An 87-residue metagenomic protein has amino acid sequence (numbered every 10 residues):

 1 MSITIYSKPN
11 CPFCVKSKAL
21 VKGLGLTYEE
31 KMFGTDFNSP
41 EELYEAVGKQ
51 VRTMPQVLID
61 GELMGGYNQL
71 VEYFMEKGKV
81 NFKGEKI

Functional and structural regions predicted by a protein language model:
M1-E30: Local sequence-structure signature of Cys/Sec-based thiol-disulfide redox active-site neighborhoods
P12, N38, G65: Short alpha-helical
V15, A19, E41, E72: Alpha-helical elements of the RecA-like P-loop NTPase motor core of helicases
E29, V51-R52, F82: A local structural micro-motif
F33-V51, E76: Thioredoxin-like thiol-disulfide oxidoreductase module
V47-V57, Y67-N68: Structural micro-motif
I59-I87: Non-catalytic, surface beta->alpha helical segment in thiol-disulfide oxidoreductase systems
